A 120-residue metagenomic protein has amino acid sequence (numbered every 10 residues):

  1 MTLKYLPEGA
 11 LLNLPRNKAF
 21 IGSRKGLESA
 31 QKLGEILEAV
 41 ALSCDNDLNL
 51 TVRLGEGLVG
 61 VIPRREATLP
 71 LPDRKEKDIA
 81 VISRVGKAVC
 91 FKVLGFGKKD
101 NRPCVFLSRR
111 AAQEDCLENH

Functional and structural regions predicted by a protein language model:
M1-H120: Single-stranded RNA-binding regions, centering on S1/OB-family and related RNA-binding modules
